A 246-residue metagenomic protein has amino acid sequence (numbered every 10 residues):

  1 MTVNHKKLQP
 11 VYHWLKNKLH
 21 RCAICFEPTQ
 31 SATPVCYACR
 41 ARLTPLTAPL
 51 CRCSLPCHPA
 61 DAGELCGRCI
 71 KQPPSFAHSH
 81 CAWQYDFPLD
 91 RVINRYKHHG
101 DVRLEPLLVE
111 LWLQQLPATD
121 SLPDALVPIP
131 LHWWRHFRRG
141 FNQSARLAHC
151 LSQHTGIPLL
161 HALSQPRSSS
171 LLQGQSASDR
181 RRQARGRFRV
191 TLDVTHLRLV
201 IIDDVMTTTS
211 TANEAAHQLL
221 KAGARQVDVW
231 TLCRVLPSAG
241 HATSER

Functional and structural regions predicted by a protein language model:
M1-D203, T207-R246: Glycine-rich phosphate/pyrophosphate-handling loop used in enzymes and phosphotransfer proteins
